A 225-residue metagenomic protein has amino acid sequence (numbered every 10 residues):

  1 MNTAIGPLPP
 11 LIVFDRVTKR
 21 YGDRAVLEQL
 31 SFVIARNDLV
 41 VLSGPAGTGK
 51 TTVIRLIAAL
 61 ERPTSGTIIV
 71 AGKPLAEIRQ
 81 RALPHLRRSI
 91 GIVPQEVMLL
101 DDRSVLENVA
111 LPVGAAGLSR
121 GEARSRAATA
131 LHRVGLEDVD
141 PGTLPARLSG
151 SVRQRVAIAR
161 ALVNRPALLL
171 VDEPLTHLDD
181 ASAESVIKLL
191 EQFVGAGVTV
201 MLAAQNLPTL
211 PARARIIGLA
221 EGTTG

Functional and structural regions predicted by a protein language model:
A58: Helix-to-loop junction immediately C-terminal to a conserved catalytic motif
P74, E122-V139: Conserved ABC ATPase "signature" region
L75-G91, G195: ABC ATPase NBD coupling module
L144-L148, V152: Conserved ABC ATPase signature
I158: Hydrophobic anchor residue at the start of the ABC signature
A161-L162: ABC ATPase C-loop
R165: Conserved catalytic motifs of ABC-family nucleotide-binding domains
L169-E173: Catalytic Walker B motif of ABC-type/P-loop ATPase nucleotide-binding domains
